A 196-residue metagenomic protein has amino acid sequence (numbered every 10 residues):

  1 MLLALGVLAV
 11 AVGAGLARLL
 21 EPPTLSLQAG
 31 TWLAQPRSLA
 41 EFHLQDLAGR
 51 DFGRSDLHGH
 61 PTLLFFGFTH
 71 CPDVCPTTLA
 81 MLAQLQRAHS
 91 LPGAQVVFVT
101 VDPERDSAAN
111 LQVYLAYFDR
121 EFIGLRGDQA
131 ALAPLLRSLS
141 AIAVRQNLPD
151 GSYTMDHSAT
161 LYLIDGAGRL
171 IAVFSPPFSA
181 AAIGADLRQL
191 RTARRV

Functional and structural regions predicted by a protein language model:
M1-E41, L190, V196: N-terminal targeting signals for export/organelle localization
L39-A40, T62, S158-A159: Short loop/turn microsegments at loop-to-beta-strand junctions
F42-T62, Q86: A short beta-strand-turn-helix
S55-L82: Short active-site neighborhood of thiol/selenol oxidoreductases, capturing the structured segment around
P61, Q86-S90, L136-A143, L187 (+1 more regions): Sec/Tat-exported extracytoplasmic proteins
L63-L64, V96, L161: Hydrophobic beta-strand anchors of alpha/beta hydrolase catalytic cores
T77-L135: Structural microenvironment flanking redox-active thiols in thiol-disulfide oxidoreductases
A131-R188: Thiol/disulfide oxidoreductase modules built on the thioredoxin-like
